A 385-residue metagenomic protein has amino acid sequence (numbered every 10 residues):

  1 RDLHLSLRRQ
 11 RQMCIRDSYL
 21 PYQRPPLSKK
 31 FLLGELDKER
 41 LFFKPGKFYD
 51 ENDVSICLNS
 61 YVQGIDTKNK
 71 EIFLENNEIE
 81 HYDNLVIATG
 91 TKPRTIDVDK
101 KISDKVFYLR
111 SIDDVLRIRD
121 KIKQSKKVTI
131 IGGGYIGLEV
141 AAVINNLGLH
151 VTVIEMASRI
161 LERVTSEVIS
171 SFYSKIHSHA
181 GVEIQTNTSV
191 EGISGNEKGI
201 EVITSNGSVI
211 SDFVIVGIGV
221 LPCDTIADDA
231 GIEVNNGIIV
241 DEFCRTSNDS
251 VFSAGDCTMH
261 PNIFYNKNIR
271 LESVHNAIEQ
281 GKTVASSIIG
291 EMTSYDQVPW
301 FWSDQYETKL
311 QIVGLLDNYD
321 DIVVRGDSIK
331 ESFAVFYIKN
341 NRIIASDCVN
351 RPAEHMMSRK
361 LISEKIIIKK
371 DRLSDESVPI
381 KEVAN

Functional and structural regions predicted by a protein language model:
R1, C257-E354: Mid-to-C-terminal Rossmann-like scaffold of FAD/NAD(P)H-dependent oxidoreductases
D2-I15: Single conserved hydrophobic/aromatic residue that forms the stacking wall/gate of nucleotide- or nucleobase-binding
R11, K127, L149-T152, E183 (+1 more regions): Residues at the starts of beta-strands that form the adenosine-phosphate
D17-K38, R159-Y173: Conserved N-terminal glycine-rich FAD pyrophosphate-binding loop of Rossmann-like flavoproteins
I56-L74, E80, L147-V240: A Rossmann-like FAD-binding core segment of flavoenzymes
T89-L147: Glycine-rich dinucleotide-binding loop and its adjacent helix/turn
I102-K123, E197-S286: FAD-site-proximal beta/loop scaffold in flavoenzymes
V209-E233, T308-V383: C-terminal catalytic lobe of FAD-dependent flavoproteins
